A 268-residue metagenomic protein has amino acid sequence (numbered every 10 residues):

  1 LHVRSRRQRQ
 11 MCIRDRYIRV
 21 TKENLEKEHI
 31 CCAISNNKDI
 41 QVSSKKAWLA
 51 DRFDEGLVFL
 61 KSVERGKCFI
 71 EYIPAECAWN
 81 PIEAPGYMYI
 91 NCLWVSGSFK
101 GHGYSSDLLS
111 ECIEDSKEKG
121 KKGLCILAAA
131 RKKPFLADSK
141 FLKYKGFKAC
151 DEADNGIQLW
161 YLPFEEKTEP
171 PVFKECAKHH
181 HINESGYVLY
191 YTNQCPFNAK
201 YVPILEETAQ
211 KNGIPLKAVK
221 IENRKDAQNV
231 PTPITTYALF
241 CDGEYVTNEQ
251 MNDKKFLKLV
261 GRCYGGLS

Functional and structural regions predicted by a protein language model:
L1-I13: Single conserved hydrophobic/aromatic residue that forms the stacking wall/gate of nucleotide- or nucleobase-binding
Q10, R14-R65, C176-A177, S185 (+2 more regions): Short amphipathic alpha-helix that is part of the acyltransferase structural core
K61, R65-E76, Y89, W94: Conserved beta-strand in the GNAT
C77-I90, K100: A conserved beta-turn-beta hairpin within the catalytic core of GNAT-like acetyltransferases that forms part
V95, G101-S116: Conserved acetyl-CoA-binding loop-helix of GNAT-fold acetyltransferases
S116-P134: Conserved GNAT acetyl-CoA-binding A-motif
L127, G146-Y161, V246-N248: Conserved catalytic-core motifs of GNAT/GCN5-like acyltransferases
D242-S268: Non-catalytic, surface beta->alpha helical segment in thiol-disulfide oxidoreductase systems
